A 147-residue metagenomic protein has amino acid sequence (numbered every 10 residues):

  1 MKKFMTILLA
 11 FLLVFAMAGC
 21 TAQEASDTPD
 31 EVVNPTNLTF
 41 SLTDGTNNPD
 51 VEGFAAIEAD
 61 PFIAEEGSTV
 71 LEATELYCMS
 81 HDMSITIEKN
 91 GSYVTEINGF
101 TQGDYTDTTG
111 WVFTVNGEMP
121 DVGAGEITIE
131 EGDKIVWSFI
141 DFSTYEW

Functional and structural regions predicted by a protein language model:
K2-L9, A16-W147: Ubiquitin-like/PB1-type beta-grasp interaction modules and other compact soluble beta-rich domains
